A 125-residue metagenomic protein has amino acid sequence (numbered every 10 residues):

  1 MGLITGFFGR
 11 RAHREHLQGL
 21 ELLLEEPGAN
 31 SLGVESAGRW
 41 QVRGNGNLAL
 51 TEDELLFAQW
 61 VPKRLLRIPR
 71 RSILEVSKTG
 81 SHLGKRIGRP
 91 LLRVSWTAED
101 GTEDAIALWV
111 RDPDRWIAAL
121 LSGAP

Functional and structural regions predicted by a protein language model:
M1-L50: Anionic N-terminal interaction surfaces
L3, F7-L22, K63-L65, R71-P125: Acidic, Ser/Thr- and proline-rich intrinsically disordered linker/docking segments of eukaryotic scaffolds
V42-G44, W60-P62, G88: Residues that act as N-cap/strand-start positions at coil-to-secondary-structure junctions
N47-L56, R71: Short, solvent-exposed coil/turn segments at beta-strand boundaries
E52, Q59, W96: Pocket-edge structural micro-motifs
L55-Q59, E75-V76: Short hydrophobic/aromatic-rich beta-strand segments that constitute the beta-sheet cores of beta-sandwich/beta-barrel
